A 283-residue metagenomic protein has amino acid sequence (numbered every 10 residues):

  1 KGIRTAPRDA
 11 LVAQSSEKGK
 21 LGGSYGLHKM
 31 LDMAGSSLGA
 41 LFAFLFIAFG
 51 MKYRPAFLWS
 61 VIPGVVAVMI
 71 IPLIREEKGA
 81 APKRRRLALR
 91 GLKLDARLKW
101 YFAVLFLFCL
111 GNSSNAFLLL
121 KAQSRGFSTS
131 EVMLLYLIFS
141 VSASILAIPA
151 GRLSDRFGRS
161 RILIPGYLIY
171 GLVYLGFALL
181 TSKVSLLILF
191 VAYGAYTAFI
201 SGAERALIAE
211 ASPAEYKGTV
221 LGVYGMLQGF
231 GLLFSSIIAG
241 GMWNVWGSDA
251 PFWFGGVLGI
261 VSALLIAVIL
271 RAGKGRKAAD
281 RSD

Functional and structural regions predicted by a protein language model:
K1-D32: Cytoplasmic helix-loop-helix junction between adjacent transmembrane helices in 12-TM secondary transporters
R4-S16, F199-S212: Intracellular juxtamembrane helix-capping segments at the cytosolic ends of symmetry-related transmembrane helices
I47, L146-G158, W243-N244: Helix-to-loop junctions at the C-terminal end of transmembrane segments in multipass secondary transporters
P55-P72, F252-V268: Symmetry-related core transmembrane helices of the 12-TM Major Facilitator Superfamily/SLC fold
V61, R161-G176, G256: Structural signature of the two symmetry-related core transmembrane helices
P63, I71-R85, V268-A279: Helix-loop junctions on the cytosolic side of multi-pass membrane transporters, especially the intracellular loop
E76-V104, D283: Juxtamembrane intracellular "pre-TM" segments in multi-pass secondary transporters
A116-V132: Short amphipathic helix-loop junctions that connect adjacent transmembrane helices in Major Facilitator Superfamily/SLC
